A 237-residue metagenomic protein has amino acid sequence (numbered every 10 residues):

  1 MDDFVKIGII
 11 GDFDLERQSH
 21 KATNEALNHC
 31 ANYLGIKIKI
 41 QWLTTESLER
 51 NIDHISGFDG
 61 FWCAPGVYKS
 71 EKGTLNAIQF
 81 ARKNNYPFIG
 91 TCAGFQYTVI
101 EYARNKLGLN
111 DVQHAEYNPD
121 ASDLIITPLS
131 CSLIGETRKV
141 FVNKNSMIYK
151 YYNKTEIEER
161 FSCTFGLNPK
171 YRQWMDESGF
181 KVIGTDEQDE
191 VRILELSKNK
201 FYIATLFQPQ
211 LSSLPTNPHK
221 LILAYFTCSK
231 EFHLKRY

Functional and structural regions predicted by a protein language model:
M1-E156, F161-K198, L206-Y237: N-terminal beta1-alpha1 cap of cysteine-dependent amidohydrolase-like domains
